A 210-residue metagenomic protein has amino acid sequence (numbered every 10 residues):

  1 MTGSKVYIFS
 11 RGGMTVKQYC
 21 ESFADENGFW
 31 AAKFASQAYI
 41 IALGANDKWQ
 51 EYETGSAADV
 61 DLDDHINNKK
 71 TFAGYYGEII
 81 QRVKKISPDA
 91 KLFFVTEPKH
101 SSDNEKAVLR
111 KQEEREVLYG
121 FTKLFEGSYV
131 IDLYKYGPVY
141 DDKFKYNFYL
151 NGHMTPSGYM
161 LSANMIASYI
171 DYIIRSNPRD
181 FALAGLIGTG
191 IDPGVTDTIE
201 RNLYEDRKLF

Functional and structural regions predicted by a protein language model:
M1-K70, G74, Q112, T198 (+1 more regions): Conserved SGNH/GDSL esterase-like catalytic core that processes O-acyl groups on lipids and polysaccharides
T2, E78-F93, V117-I131: A structural motif corresponding to the C-terminal end of an alpha-helix and its immediate exit/capping segment
I8-S10, F94, D132: Structural signal for conserved beta-strand scaffold positions within catalytic alpha/beta enzyme cores
N27, F72-I79, E114-L118, S162: A general structural detector for well-ordered alpha-helical segments in enzyme core domains, enriched
N27-A35, K84-I86, S176, D180: Surface-exposed acidic, glycine-flexible loop patches that form ligand/cofactor-binding and adhesion interfaces
A45-N46, I79-E113: Active-site segments of SGNH/GDSL-like serine hydrolases that catalyze O-acetyl group transfer/hydrolysis on lipids
E97-F210: Catalytic His-Asp segment of secreted/periplasmic serine-dependent ester chemistry enzymes
